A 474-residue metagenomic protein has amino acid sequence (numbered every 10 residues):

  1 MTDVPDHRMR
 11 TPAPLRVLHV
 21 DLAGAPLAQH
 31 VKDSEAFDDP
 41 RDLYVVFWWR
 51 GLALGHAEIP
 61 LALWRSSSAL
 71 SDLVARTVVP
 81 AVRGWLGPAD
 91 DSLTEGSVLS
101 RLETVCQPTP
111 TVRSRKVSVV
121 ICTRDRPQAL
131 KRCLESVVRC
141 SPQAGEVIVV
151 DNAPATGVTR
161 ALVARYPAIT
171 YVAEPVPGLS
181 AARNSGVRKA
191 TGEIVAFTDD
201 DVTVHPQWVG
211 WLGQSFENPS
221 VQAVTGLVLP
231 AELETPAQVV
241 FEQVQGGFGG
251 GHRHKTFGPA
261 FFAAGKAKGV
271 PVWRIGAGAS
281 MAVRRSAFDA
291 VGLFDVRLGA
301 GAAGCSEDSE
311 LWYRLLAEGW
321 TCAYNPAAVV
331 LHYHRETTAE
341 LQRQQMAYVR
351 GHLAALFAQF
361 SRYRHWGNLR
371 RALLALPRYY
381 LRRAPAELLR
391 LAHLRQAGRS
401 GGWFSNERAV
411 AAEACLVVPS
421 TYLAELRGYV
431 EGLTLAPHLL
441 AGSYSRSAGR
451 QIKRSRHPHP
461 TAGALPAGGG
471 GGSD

Functional and structural regions predicted by a protein language model:
T2-L15, V20-L27, D33-P40, V45-W49 (+2 more regions): N-proximal low-complexity "stem/linker" segments adjacent to membrane-targeting elements
E135-A173: Acidic donor-binding segment of Leloir-type glycosyltransferases
V158-R160, E174-A190: Glycine-rich, basic loop-to-helix element that forms the pyrophosphate-binding segment of sugar-nucleotide handling
V195: Short aromatic/hydrophobic "clamp" motif used to bind/position activated sugar donors
Q207-G250: Conserved donor NDP-sugar-binding/catalytic core segment of glycosyltransferases
V244-W273: Short, flexible, basic/aromatic active-site loop/helix in glycosyltransferases
G276-A279, A300-Y313: Acidic donor-binding loop at a coil-to-helix junction in glycosyltransferase catalytic cores that engages
M346-R350, R364-P458, D474: Non-catalytic, C-terminal membrane-associated alpha-helical segments of glycosyltransferases
